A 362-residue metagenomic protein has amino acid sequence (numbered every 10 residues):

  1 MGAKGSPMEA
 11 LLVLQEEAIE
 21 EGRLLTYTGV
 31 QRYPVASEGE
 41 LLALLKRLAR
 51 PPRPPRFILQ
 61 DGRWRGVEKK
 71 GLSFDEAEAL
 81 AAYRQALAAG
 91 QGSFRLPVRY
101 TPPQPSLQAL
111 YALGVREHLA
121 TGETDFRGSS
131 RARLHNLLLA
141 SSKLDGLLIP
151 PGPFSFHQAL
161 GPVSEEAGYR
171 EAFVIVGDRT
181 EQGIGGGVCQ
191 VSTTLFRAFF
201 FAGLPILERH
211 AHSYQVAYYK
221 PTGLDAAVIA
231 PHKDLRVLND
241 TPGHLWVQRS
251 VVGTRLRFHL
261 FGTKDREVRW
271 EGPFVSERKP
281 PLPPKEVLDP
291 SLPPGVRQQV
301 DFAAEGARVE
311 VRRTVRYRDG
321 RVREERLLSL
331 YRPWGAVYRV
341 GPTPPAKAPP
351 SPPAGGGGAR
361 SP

Functional and structural regions predicted by a protein language model:
G2-E9, Q15-I19, V35-R53, I58-D61 (+2 more regions): Well-ordered beta-sheet/strand-loop patches within structured domains
I19-Y27: Preference for well-ordered, secondary-structure-rich cores of eukaryotic proteins
G29, Y33-V35: Hydrophobic alpha-helical segments that either span membranes
